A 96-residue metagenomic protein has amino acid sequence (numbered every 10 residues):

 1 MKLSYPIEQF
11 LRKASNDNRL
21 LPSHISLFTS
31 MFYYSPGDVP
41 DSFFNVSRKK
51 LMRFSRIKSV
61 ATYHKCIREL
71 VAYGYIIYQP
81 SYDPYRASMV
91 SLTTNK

Functional and structural regions predicted by a protein language model:
M1, N95-K96: Generic structural signal for short, solvent-exposed loop/turn connectors between secondary structure elements
M1-F54, Y85: Short recognition helix of helix-turn-helix/winged-helix DNA-binding domains
S35-T94: Winged helix-turn-helix DNA-binding recognition segment
